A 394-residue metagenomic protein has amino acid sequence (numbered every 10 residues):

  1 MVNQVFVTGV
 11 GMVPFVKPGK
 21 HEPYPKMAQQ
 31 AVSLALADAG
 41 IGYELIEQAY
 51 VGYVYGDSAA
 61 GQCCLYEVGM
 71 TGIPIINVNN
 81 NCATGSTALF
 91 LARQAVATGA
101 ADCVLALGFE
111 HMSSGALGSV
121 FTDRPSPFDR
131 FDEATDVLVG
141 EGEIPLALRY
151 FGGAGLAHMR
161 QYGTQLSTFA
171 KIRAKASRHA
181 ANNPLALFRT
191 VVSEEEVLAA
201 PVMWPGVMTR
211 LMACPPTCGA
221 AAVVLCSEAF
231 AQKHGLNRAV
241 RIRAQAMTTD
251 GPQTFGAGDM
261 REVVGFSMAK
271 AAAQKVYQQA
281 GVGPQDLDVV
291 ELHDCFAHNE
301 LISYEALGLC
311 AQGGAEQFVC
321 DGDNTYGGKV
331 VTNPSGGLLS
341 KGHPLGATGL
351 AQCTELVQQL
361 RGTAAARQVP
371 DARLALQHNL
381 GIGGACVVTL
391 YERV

Functional and structural regions predicted by a protein language model:
M1-A83, A154, H158-L166, L187-V197 (+3 more regions): Conserved active-site "lid/cap" helical segment
M1-P25, K171, M203-A271, K275 (+5 more regions): Condensing-enzyme catalytic core mediating Claisen C-C bond formation in acyl metabolism
V7, Y43-G52, P74-N77, V104-G108 (+6 more regions): Beta-strand segments within the central parallel beta-sheet cores of soluble alpha/beta enzyme folds
Y53-L107, H111-A116, V120-Y150, F188-P215 (+3 more regions): Conserved catalytic cysteine-centered active-site region of acyl-thioester-dependent Claisen-condensing enzymes
G56-L65, P252-G258, D294-Q317, P344-G346 (+1 more regions): Short glycine/threonine-rich loop-to-helix capping motif typified by GTGT followed within a few residues by an Asp-Pro
L65, R160, L225-S227, L390-R393: Short beta-strand-to-turn element immediately C-terminal to the catalytic PLP-Schiff-base lysine in fold type I
N80-E110, L148-N182, V223-A229, K341-A364: Active-site-proximal alpha-helical scaffold in enzymes
H343-V394: C-terminal amphipathic "assembly/sorting" segment characterized by alternating charged and hydrophobic residues
